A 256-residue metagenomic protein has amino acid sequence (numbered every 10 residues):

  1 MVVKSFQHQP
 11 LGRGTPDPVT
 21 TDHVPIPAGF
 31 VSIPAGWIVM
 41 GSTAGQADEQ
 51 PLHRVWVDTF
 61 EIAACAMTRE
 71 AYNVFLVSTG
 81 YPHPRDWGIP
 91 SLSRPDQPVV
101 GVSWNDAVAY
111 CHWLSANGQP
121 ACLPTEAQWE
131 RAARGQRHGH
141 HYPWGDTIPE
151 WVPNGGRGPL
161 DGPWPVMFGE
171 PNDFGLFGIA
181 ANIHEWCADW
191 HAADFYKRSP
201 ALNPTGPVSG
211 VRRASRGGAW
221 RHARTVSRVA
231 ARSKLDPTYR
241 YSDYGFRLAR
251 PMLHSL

Functional and structural regions predicted by a protein language model:
V2-V19: N-terminal pre-domain segments of enzymes
G12, S93, S227, F246-A249: Short, intrinsically disordered low-complexity segments
D22-P84, V102-N105, A181, A188 (+2 more regions): A short glycine-rich, aromatic-capped structural motif
I33, V39, T43-A44, P82 (+3 more regions): Functional-site microenvironments in short loops/helix caps that host divalent-cation chemistry
Q50-L52, G210-R212, D243: Short edge beta-strand segments in beta-sheet-rich domains
S242-L256: Short, structured beta-strand segments at or near domain termini in extracellular proteins/domains
